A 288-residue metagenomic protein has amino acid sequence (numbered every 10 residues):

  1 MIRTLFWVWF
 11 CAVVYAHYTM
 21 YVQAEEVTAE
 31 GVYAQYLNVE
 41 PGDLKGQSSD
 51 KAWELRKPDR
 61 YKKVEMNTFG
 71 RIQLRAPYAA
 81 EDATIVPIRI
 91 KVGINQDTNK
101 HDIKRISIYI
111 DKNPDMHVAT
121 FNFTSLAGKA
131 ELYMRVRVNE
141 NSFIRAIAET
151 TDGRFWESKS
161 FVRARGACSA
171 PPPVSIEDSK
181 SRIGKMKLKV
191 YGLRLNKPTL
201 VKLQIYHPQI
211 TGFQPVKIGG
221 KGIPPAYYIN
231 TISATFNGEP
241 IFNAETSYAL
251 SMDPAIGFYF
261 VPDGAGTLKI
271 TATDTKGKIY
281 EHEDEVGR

Functional and structural regions predicted by a protein language model:
V27, G31, L37, D43-L44 (+1 more regions): Low-complexity, Pro/Ser/Thr- and charge-rich linker/hinge segments at domain boundaries
W53-A83, I176-L195: N-terminal edge beta-strand
Y78-V92, R194-P215: Contiguous beta-strand segments within globular domains
R105-Y109, T231-T235, T271: Beta-strand signatures of extracellular beta-sandwich domains
S125-L132, Y248-G257: Aromatic sugar-binding surface patches on proteins that engage polysaccharides or sugar-phosphate polymers
N139-F143, P198, D263-T267: Extracellular Ig-like/FN3 beta-sandwich strand-entry sites
T150-E157, T273-H282: Short acidic/polar inter-strand loop motif in beta-rich domains
F161-A167, E285-R288: Short beta-strand edge segments in extracellular beta-sheet folds
